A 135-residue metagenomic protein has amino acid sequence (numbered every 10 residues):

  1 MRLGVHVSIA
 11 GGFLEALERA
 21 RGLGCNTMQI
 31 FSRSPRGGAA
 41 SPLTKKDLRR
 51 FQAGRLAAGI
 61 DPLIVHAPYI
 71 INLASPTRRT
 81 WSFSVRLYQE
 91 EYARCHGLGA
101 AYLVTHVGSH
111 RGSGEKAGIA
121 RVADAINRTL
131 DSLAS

Functional and structural regions predicted by a protein language model:
M1-A67, I71, S75-E90: N-terminal pre-domain/capping segments
L73-S135: Active-site acidic/histidine proton-transfer and metal-coordination neighborhood in alpha/beta enzyme cores
